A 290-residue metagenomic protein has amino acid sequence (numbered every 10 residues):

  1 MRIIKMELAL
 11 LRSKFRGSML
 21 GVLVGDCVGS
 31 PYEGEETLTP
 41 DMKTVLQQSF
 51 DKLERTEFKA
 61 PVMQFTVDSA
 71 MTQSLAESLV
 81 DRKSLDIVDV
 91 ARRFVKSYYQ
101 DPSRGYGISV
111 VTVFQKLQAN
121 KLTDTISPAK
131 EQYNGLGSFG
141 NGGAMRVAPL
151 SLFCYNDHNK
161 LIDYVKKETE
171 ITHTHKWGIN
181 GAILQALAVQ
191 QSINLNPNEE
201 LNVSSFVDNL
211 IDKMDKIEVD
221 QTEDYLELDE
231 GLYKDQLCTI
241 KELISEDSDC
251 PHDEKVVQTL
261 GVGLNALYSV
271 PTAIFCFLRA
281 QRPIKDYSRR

Functional and structural regions predicted by a protein language model:
R2-R290: Structured, active/binding-site neighborhoods that engage oxygen-rich ligands
